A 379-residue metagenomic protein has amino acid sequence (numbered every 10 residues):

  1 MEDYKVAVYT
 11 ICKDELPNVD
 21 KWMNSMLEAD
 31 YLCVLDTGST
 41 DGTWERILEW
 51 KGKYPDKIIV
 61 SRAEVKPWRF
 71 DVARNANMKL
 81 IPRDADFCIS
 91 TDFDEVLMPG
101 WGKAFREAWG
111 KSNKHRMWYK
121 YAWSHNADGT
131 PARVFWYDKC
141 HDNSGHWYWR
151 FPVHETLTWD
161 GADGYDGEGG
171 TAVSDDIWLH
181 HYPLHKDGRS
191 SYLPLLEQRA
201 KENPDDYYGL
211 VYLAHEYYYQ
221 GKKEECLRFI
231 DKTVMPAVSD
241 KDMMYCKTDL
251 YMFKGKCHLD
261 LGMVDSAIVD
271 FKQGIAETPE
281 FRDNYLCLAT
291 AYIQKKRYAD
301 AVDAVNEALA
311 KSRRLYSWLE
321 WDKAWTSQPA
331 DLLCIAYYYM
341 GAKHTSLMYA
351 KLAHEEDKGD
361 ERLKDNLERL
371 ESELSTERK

Functional and structural regions predicted by a protein language model:
Y9-Y31: Short, well-formed alpha-helical segments that are part of the catalytic scaffolds of diverse glycosyltransferases
D20, D41-W50, G100: Acidic helix N-cap motif at the loop->helix transition within catalytic regions of sugar-transfer enzymes
S25, L35-I47, E64-P67, D92-E95: A conserved acidic beta->alpha catalytic loop
E45-L80: Conserved donor nucleotide-binding strand/loop of the catalytic core
F70-M78, F87-C88, L97-R228, K232 (+1 more regions): Catalytic-site signature of metal-activated, phosphate-bearing donor transferases, centered on the GT-A/GT-A-like
R199-N203, V234-D249, S312-K323: Flexible helix-coil transition and linker loops at the boundaries of alpha-helical arrays
